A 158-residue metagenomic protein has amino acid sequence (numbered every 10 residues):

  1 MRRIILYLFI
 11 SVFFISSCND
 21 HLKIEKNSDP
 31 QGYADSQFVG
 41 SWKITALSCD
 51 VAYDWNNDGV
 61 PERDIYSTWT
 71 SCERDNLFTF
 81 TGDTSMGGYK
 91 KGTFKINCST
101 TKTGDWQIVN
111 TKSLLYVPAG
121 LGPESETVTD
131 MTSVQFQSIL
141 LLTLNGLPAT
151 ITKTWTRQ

Functional and structural regions predicted by a protein language model:
M1-R2, N19: N-terminal hydrophobic targeting signals that begin at the initiator methionine
R2-L8: Sec-dependent signal peptide recognition, specifically the positively charged N-region followed immediately by
F14-S17: C-terminal motif of bacterial Sec signal peptides marking the signal peptidase cleavage site
N19-Q158: Lipid interaction determinants
